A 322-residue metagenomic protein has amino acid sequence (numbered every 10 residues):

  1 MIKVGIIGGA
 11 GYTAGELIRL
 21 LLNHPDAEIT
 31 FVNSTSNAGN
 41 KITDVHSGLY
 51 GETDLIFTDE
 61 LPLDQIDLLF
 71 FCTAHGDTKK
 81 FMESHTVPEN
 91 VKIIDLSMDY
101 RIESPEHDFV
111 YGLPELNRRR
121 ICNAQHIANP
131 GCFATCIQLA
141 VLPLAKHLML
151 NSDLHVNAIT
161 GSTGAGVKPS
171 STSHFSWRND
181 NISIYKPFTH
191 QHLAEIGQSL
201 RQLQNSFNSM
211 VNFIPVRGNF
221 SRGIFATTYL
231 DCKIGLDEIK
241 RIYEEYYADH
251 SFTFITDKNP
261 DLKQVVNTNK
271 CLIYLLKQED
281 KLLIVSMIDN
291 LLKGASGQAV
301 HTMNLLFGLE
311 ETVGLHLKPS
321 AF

Functional and structural regions predicted by a protein language model:
M1-D180, Y185-P187, N205-S206, L276-Q278 (+2 more regions): N-terminal Rossmann-like NAD(P) cofactor-binding subdomain of oxidoreductases, focused on the glycine-rich
I18, Q138-A145, L193-G197, E244 (+1 more regions): Predominant activation on well-ordered alpha-helical scaffold segments within soluble catalytic domains
L20, H24, H147, S199-L203 (+3 more regions): Change "in soluble alpha/beta enzymes" to "in soluble alpha/beta proteins
A124, I182, G223-T227, L283: Short, solvent-exposed beta-strand edge segments and adjacent coil->beta transition regions
I184-F188, V216, D261-V265: Short Gly/Pro-enriched turn/cap motifs at secondary-structure boundaries
T189-I255: C-terminal substrate-binding/catalytic lobe of Rossmann-fold NAD(P)-dependent dehydrogenases
Y229-F322: C-terminal active-site/capping subdomain that shapes the small-molecule cofactor and substrate pocket of enzyme
